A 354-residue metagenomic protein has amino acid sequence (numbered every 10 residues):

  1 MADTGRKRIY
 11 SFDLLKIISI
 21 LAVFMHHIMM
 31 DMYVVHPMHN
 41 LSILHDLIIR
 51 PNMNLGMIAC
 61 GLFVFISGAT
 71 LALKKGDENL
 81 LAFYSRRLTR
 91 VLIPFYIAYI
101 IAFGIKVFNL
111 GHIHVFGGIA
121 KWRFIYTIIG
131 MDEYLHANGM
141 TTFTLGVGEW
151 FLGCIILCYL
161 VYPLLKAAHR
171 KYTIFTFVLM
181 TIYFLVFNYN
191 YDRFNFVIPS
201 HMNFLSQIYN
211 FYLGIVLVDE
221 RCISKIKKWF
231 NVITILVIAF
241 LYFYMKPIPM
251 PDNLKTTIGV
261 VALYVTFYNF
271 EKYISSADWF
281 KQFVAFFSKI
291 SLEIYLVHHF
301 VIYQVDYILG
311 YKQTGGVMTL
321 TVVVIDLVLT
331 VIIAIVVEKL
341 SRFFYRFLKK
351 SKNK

Functional and structural regions predicted by a protein language model:
M1-L185, I290, Y311-K354: Membrane-cytosol interface segments of multi-pass membrane proteins, especially ER/Golgi lipid-handling enzymes
L21-I28, G130-L135, L179-R193, T234-P247 (+1 more regions): Aromatic-anchored segments of alpha-helical transmembrane domains
N40, N52-N54, N79, N109 (+9 more regions): Detector for Asparagine
M57-L73, W150-K166, F184-I226, K255-S276 (+1 more regions): Specific transmembrane alpha-helix
V197-P199, N203-L213, D219-E293, F300-V323: Alpha-helical transmembrane segments and terminal signal-anchor/GPI-anchor hydrophobic tails, characterized by long
